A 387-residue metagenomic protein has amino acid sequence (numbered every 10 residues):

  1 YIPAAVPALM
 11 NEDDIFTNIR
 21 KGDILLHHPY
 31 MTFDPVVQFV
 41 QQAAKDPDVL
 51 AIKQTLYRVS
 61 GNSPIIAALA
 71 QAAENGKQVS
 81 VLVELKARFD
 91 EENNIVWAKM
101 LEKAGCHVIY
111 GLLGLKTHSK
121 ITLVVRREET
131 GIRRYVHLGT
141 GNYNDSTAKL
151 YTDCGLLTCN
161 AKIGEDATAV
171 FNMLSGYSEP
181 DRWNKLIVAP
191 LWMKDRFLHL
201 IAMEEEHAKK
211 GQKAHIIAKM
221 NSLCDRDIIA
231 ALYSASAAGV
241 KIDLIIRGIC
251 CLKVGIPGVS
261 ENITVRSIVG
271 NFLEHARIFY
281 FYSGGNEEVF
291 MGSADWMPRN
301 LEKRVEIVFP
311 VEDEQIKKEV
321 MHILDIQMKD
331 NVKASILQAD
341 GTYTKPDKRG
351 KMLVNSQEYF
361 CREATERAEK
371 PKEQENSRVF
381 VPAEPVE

Functional and structural regions predicted by a protein language model:
Y1-I216, S234-A238, C250-E387: N-terminal localization/anchoring segments of enzymes in phospholipid and broader phosphate metabolism
N221: Cofactor-pocket helix-loop regions in the catalytic cores of large enzyme subunits
C224-D225: NTP/phosphate- and nucleic-acid-binding module
I228: Polyanion-binding catalytic cores of nucleic-acid enzymes and NTP/SAM-utilizing transferases
